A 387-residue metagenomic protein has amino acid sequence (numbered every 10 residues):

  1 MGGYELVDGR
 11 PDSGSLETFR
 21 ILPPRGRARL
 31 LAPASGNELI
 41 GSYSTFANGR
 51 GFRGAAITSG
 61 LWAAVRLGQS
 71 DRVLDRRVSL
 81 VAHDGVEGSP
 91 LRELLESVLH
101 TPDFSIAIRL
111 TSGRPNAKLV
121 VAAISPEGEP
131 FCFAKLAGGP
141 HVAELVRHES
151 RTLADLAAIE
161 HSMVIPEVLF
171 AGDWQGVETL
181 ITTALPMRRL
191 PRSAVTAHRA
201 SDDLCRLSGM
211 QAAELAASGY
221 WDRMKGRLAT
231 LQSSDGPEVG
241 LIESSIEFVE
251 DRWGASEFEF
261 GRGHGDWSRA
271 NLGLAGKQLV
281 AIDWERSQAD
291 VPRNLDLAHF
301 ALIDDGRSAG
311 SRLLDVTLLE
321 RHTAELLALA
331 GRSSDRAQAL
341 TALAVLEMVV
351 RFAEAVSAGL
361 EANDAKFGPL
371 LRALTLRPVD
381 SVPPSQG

Functional and structural regions predicted by a protein language model:
G2-G3, V7-D8, S15-L110: Juxta-kinase regulatory segment immediately upstream of eukaryotic protein kinase catalytic domains
A117-R147: ATP-binding glycine-rich loop module of kinase domains
K118-A123, D251-L295: Active-site acidic catalytic loop and adjacent metal/ATP-binding pocket of ATP-dependent phosphoryl transfer enzymes
E149-I165, L185-L231, I242-E257, G265-S268: Conserved kinase catalytic-core helix
E167-V177: Short beta-strand micro-motifs within the conserved protein kinase catalytic domain, predominantly in the N-lobe
G176-M187: Conserved short submotifs of the Hanks-type protein kinase catalytic core that shape the nucleotide-binding pocket
L295-G331, V345-A358: Active-site activation/catalytic loop segments of kinase-like enzymes and analogous catalytic loops in related
R312-R321, R351-G387: ATP/Mg2+ or Mg2+-diphosphate-binding catalytic cores that bind nucleotide phosphates or diphosphates via glycine-rich
